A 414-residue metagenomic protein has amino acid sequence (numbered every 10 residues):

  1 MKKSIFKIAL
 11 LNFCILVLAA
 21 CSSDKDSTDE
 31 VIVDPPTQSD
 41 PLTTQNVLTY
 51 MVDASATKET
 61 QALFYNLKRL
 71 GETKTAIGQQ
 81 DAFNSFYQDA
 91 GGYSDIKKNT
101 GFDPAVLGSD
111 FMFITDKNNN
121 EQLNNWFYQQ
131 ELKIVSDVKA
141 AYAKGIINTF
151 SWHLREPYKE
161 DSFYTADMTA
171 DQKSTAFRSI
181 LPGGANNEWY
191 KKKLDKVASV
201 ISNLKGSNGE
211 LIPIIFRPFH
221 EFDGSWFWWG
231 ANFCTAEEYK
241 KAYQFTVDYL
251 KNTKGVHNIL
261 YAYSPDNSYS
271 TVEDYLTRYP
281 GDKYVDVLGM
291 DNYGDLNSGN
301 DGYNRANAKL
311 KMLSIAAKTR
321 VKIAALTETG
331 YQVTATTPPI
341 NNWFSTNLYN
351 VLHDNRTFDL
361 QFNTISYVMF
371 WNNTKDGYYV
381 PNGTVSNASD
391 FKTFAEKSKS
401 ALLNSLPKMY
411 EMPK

Functional and structural regions predicted by a protein language model:
M1-A19: Sec-dependent bacterial lipoprotein signal peptides
L18-T44: Bacterial Sec-dependent N-terminal signal peptides
P35-F113: Boundary/entry segment of secreted carbohydrate-active catalytic domains
A62, Q88-I96, L132-V135, S199-V200 (+3 more regions): Alpha-helical scaffolding within the catalytic cores of extracellular/periplasmic polymer-degrading hydrolases
T75-Q80, K322-K414: Substrate-binding cleft of secreted/luminal carbohydrate-active enzymes
I77-Q80, P213, R217-F219, Y243-E273 (+2 more regions): Aromatic-lined carbohydrate-recognition surfaces of secreted/lumenal glycan-active proteins
D116-N252, V256: Substrate-binding cleft of extracellular glycoside hydrolase catalytic domains
R278-T336: Glycoside hydrolase catalytic-domain groove-lining segments
